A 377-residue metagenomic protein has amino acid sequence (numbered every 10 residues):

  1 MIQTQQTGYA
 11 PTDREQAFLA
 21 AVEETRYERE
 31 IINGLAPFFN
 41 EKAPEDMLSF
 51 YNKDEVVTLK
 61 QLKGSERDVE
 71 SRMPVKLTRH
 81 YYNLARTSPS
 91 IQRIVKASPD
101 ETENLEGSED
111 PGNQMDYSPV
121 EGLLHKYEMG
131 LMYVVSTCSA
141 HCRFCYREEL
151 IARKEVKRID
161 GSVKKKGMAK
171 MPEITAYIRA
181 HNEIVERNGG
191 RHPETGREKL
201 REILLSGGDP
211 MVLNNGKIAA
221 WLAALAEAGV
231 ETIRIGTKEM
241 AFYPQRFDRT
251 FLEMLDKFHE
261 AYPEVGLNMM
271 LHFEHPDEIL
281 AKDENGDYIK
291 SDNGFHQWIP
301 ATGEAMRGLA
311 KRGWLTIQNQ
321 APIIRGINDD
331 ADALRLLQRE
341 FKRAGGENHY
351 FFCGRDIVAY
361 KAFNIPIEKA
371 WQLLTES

Functional and structural regions predicted by a protein language model:
M1-K126: Flexible, acidic/Gly-rich N-terminal and inter-domain linker regions that tether and position cofactor-handling modules
S65, V69, M73, K126 (+4 more regions): Conserved aromatic-histidine-acidic binding/catalytic patches
S71, S90-K96, E101, S162-E183 (+2 more regions): Active-site glycine-rich loop that binds ribose-phosphate moieties when present
Y81, C142, H349: Conserved, mostly hydrophobic/aromatic
G112, E121, S139-A152, Y177-I184 (+1 more regions): A short mid-domain helix/strand-loop element embedded in enzyme catalytic domains that forms or borders the active-site
K126-E128, C138-S139, K199, R343-G345: Short, well-ordered loop/turn elements at secondary-structure boundaries
Y127-M168, I235: Canonical Radical SAM [4Fe-4S] cluster-binding loop centered on the CxxxCxxC motif and its immediate flanking residues
M171-L200, S206-E376: Conserved AdoMet/S-adenosylmethionine-binding subsite of the radical SAM
